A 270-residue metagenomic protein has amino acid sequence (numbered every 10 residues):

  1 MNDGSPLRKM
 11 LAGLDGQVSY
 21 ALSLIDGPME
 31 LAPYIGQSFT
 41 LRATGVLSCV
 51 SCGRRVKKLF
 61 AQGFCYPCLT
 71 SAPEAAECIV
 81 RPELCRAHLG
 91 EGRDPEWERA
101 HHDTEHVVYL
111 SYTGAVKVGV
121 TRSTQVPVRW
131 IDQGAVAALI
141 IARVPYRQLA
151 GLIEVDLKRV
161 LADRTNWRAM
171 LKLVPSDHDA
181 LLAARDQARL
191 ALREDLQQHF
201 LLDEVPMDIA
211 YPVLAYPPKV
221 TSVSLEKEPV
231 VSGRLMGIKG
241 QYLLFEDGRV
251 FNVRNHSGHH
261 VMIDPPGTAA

Functional and structural regions predicted by a protein language model:
M1-A270: Non-catalytic accessory segments flanking enzymatic or RNA/DNA-binding domains
